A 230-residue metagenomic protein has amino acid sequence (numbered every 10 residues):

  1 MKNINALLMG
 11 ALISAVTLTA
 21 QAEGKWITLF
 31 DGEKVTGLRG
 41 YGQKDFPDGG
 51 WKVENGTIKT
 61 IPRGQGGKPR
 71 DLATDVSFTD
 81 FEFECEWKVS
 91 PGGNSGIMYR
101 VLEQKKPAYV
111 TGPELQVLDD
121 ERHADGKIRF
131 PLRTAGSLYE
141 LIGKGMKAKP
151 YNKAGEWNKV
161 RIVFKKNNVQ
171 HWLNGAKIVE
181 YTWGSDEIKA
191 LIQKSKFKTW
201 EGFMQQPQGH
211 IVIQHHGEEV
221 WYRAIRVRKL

Functional and structural regions predicted by a protein language model:
M1-A11: Bacterial N-terminal signal peptides that target proteins for export
A11-A20: Hydrophobic h-region of N-terminal signal peptides that target proteins for export in Gram-negative bacteria
Q21-L230: Carbohydrate-interacting regions of secretory-pathway proteins
